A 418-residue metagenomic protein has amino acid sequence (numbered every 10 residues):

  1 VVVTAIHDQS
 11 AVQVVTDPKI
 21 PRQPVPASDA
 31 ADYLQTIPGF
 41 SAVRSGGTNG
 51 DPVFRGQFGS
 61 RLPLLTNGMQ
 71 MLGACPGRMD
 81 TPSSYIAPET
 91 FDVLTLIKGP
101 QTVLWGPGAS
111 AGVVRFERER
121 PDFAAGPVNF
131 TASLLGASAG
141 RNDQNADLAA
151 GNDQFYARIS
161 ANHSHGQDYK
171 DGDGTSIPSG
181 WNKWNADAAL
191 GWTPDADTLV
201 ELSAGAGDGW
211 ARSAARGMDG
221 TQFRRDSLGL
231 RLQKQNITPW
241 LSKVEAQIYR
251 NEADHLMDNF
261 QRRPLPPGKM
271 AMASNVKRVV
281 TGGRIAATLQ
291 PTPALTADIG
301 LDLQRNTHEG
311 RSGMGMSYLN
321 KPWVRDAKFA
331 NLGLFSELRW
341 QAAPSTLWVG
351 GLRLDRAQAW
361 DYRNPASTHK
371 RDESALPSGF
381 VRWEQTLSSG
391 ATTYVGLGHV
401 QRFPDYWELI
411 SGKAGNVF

Functional and structural regions predicted by a protein language model:
V2-Y33, D51, G59, D187: N-terminal periplasmic "start-of-domain" segments of outer-membrane beta-barrel proteins
P21-P24, S28-L34, G50-V53, L62-L65 (+4 more regions): N-terminal periplasmic accessory domains that precede and gate Gram-negative outer-membrane beta-barrel machines
G50, S110-G112, V128-F130, N142-A146 (+8 more regions): Hydrophobic, lipid-facing positions within transmembrane beta-strands of outer-membrane proteins
Q70-K98: Short acidic/polar hinge/loop motifs at secondary-structure boundaries that mediate gating or recognition
P76, R115-E117, F123-A125, F130-T131 (+1 more regions): Periplasmic-side early beta-strands and strand-to-turn transitions of outer-membrane beta-barrels
Q154-H165, A206, I248-R263, K269 (+3 more regions): Surface-exposed extracellular loop regions of Gram-negative outer-membrane beta-barrel proteins
G166, G172-D173, S179-K183, D197-V244 (+3 more regions): Flexible loop and strand-edge segments within Gram-negative outer membrane beta-barrel domains
D208-W210, E252-D254, M314, R356-R363 (+2 more regions): Surface-exposed extracellular loop regions of Gram-negative outer-membrane beta-barrel proteins, predominantly
